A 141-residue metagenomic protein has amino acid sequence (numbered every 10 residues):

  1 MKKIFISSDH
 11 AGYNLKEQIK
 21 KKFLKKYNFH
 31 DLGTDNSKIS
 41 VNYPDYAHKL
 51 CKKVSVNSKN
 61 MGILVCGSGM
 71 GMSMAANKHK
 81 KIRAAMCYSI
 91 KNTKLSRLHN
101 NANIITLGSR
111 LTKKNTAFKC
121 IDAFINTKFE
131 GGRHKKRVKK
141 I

Functional and structural regions predicted by a protein language model:
K3-I4, S58-G62, K81-R83: Short active-site oxyanion
F5-S7, A11-G12, I90-I141: C-terminal binding/interaction regions
I6-L24: Glycine-rich phosphate/diphosphate-binding loop of Rossmann-like nucleotide-binding domains
K21-F29, K81: Short helix-loop-beta junction
N28-S40: A short beta-strand-loop structural module common to alpha/beta enzyme folds
P44-H48, Y88-S89: Charged helix-capping and loop-helix junction motifs
Y46-L64, S68: Short, structured active-site "lid" loops
L64-R110: Mid-chain, well-packed structural core segment of small domains
